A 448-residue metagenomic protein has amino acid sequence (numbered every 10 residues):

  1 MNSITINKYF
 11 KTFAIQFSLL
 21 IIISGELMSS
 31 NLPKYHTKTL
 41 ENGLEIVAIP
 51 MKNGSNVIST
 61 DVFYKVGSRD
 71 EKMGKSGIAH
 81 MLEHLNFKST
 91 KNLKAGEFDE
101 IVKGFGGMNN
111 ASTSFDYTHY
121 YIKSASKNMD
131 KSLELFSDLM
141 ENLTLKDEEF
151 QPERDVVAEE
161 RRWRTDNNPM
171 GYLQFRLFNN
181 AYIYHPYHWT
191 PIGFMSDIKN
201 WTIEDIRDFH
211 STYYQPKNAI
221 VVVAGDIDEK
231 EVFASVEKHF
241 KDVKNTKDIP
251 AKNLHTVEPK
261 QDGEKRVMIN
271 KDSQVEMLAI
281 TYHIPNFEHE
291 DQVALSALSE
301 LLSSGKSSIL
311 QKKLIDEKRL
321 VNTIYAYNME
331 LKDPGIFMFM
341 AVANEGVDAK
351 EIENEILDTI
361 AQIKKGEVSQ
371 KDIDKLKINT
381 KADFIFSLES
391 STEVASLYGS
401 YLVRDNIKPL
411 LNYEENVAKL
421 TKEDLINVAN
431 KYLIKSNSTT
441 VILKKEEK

Functional and structural regions predicted by a protein language model:
M1-F10: N-terminal secretory signal peptides that target proteins for export/translocation
F13-E26: Bacterial N-terminal signal peptides
G25-S68, N92-N128, R164-K217, D242-H289 (+5 more regions): Non-catalytic beta-strand/loop surface segments
G67-K75: Short pre-active-site segment immediately N-terminal to the catalytic Zn-binding motif
M73, D130-L133, A234, H289-Q292 (+1 more regions): Solvent-exposed, non-transmembrane alpha-helical starts
S76-T90: Active-site SXXK
S137-D147, H239-K247, K318, L357-V368: A common structural junction motif
